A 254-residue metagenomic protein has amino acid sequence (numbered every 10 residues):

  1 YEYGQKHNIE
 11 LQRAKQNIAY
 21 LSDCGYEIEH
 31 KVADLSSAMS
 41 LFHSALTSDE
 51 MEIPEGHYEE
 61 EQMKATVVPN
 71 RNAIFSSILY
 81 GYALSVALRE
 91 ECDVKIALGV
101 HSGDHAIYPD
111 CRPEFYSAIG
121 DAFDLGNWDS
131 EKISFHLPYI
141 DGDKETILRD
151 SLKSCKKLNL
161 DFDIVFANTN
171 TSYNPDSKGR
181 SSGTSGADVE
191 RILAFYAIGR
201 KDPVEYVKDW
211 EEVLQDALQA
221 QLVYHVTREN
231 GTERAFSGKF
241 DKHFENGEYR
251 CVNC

Functional and structural regions predicted by a protein language model:
Y1-F162, D188: ATP-dependent adenylation/nucleotidyltransferase module used to activate substrates
E27-E29, L158-T169, Q219-T227: Short, surface-exposed acidic
H101, K208-L214: AMP-forming adenylation/ATP pyrophosphatase catalytic core
F162-F166, N174-R180, K239-G247: Short, flexible, mixed-charge glycine/proline-rich loop motifs that serve as phosphate/nucleic-acid-contacting
S172, S182-S185, C251: Short cysteine-rich clusters marking metal-coordination/redox-active sites
G179-W210: Iron-sulfur (Fe-S) cluster-binding segments and ferredoxin-like electron-carrier domains, especially [2Fe-2S]
L218-N253: A charge-rich, low-complexity, intrinsically flexible signal that marks solvent-exposed coils, linkers, repeats
